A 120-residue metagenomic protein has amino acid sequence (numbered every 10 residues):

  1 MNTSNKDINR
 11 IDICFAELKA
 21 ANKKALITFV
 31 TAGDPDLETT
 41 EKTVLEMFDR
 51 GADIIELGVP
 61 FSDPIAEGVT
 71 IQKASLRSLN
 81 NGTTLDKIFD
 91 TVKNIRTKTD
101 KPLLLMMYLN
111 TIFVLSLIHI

Functional and structural regions predicted by a protein language model:
N2-I27: N-terminal amphipathic alpha-helix/helix-capping segment at the start of soluble metabolic enzymes
D12-F15, V44-L45, F89-V92: Generic structural signal for well-ordered alpha-helices, preferentially at hydrophobic/aromatic core positions
A21-L26, G51-D53, T99-L103: Short, well-ordered coil/turn segments that N-cap beta-strands
I27-T39, L104-S116: Active-site mouth loops of central-metabolism enzymes
P35, E56-T83: Glycine-rich, proline-tolerant flexible connector loops at the mouths of alpha/beta enzymes
T70-L104: Alpha-helix-loop-beta-strand connector modules within alpha/beta enzyme cores
I118-I120: Conserved small/polar residues in nucleotide/adenosyl-binding loops
